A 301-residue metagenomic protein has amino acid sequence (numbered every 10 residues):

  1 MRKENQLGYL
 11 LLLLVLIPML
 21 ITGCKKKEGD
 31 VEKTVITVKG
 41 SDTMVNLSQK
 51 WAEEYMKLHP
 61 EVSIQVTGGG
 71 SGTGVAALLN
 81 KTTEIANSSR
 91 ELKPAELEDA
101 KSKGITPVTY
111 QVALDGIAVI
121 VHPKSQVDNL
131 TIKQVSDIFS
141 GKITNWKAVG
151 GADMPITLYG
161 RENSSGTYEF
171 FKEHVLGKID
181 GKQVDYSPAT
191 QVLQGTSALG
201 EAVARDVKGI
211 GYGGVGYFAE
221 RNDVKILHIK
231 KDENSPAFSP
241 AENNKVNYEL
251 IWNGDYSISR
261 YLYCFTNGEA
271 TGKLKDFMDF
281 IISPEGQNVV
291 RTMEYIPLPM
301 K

Functional and structural regions predicted by a protein language model:
R2-L11: Bacterial N-terminal signal peptides that target proteins for export
V15-L16: N-terminal targeting leaders
M19-G23: C-terminal motif of bacterial Sec signal peptides marking the signal peptidase cleavage site
C24-K301: Exported/periplasmic ABC-transporter solute-binding proteins
